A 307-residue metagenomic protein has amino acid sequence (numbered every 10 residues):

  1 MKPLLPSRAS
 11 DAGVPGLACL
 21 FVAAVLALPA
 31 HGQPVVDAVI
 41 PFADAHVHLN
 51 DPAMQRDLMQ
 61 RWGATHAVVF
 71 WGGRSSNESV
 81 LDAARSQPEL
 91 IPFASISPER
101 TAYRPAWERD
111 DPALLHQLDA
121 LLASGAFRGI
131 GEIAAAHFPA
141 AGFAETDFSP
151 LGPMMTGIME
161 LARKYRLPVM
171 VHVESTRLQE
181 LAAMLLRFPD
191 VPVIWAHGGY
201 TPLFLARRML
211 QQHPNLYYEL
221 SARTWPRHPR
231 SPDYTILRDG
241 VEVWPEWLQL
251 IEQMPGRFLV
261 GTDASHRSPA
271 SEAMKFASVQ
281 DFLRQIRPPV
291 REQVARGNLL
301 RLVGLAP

Functional and structural regions predicted by a protein language model:
L4, R8, V14, L28 (+6 more regions): Mid-to-C-terminal alpha-helical segments outside catalytic/metal-binding sites
A43-V47, A67-V69, P92-S95, G129-G131 (+4 more regions): Hydrophobic faces of well-ordered beta-strands that scaffold small-molecule active sites in alpha/beta enzyme cores
V47-Q87: N-terminal carbohydrate-binding/catalytic regions of secreted carbohydrate-active enzymes
H48, G72-G73, S95-T101, I133-A136 (+4 more regions): Active-site beta-loop-alpha junctions enriched in small/polar residues
Q55-L58, S79-A83, L114-L121, M154-I158 (+4 more regions): A general structural detector for well-ordered alpha-helical segments in enzyme core domains, enriched
R74-P168, W225: Active-site gating/metal-coordination segments in enzymes
E145-L259: Catalytic pocket-lining loop regions of alpha/beta-barrel enzymes, especially the amidohydrolase/enolase/GH5 lineages
